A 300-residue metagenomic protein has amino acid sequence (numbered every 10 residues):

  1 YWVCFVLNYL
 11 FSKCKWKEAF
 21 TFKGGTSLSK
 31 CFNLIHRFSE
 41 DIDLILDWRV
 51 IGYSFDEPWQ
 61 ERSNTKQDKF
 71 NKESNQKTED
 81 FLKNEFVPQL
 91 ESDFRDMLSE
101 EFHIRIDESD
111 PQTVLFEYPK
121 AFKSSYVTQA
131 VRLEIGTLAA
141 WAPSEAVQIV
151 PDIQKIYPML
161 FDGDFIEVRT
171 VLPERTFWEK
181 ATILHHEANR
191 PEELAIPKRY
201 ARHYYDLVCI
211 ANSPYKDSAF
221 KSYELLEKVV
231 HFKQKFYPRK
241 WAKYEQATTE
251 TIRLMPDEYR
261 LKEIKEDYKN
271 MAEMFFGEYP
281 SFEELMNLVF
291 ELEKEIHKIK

Functional and structural regions predicted by a protein language model:
Y1-F20, F32-H36, I42, W48-K300: Structured mid-to-C-terminal alpha-helical surface segments
F22-T26: Glycine-rich beta-strand-to-loop/alpha-helix junction loops that act as flexible
S29: Betabetaalpha-Me/HNH-type nuclease active-site subdomain
